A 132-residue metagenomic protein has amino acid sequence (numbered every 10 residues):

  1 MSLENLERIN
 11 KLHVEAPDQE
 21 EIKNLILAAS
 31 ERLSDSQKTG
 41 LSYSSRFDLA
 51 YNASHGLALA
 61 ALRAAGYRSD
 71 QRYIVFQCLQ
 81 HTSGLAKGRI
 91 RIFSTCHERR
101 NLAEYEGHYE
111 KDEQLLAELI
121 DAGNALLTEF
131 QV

Functional and structural regions predicted by a protein language model:
M1-V132: Terminal alpha-helical segments
